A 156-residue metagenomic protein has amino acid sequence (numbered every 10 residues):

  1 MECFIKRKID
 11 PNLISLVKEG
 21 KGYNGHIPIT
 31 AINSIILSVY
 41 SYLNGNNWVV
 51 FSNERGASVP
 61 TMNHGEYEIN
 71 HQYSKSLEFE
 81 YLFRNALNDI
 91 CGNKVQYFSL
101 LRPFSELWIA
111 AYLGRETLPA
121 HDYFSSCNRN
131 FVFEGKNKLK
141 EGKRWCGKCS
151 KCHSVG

Functional and structural regions predicted by a protein language model:
M1-G156: Nucleotide-activated chemistry modules centered on ATP-dependent adenylation/adenylyltransferase
